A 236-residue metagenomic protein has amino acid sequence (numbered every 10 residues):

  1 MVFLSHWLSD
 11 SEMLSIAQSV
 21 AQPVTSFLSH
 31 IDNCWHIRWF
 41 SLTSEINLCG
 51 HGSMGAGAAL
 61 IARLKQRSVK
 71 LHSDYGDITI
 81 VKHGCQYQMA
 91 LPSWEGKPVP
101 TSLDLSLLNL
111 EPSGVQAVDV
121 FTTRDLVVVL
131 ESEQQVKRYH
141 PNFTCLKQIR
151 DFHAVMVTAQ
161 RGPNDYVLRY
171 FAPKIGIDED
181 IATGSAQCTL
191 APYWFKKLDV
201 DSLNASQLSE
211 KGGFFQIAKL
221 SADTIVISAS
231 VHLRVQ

Functional and structural regions predicted by a protein language model:
M1-L48, M54-Q236: Active-site proximal loop and beta-alpha junction motif in alpha/beta enzyme cores
